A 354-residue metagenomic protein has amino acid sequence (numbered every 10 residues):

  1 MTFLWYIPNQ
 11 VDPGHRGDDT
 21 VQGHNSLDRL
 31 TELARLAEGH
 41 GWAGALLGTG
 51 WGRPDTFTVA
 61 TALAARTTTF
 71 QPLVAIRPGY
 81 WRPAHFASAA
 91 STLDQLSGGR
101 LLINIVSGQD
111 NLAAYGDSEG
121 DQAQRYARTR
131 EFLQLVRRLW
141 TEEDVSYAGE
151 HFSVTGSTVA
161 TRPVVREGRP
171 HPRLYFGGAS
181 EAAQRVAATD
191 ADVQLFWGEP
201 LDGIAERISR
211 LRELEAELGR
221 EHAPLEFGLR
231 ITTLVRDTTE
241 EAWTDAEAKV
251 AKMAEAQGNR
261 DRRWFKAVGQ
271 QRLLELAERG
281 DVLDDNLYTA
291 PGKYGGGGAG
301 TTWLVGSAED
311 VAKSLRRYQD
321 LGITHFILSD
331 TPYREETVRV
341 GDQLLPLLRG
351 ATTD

Functional and structural regions predicted by a protein language model:
M1-T69, E167-P172, Y294: N-terminal beta1-alpha1-beta2 module of alpha/beta enzyme domains
F3-I7, A45-L47, Q71-I76, L101-I105 (+4 more regions): Hydrophobic faces of well-ordered beta-strands that scaffold small-molecule active sites in alpha/beta enzyme cores
F3-Q10, D117, Q122-R166, L201-D320 (+1 more regions): An alpha-helical appendage that flanks or caps ligand/catalytic pockets
I7-D28, A75-A84, G168-A179, G198 (+2 more regions): Active-site mouth loops of central-metabolism enzymes
R29-G48, V186-Q194, R317-T324: Catalytic domains of carbohydrate-active enzymes, especially glycoside hydrolases
R35-G39, A60-T69, A90-L101, A188-T189 (+2 more regions): Acidic (Asp/Glu)-rich catalytic clusters
A37, G41, L63, L93 (+8 more regions): Conserved, mostly hydrophobic/aromatic
T56-V74, R128, F132-L135, A216-E217 (+1 more regions): Alpha-helix-loop-beta-strand connector modules within alpha/beta enzyme cores
